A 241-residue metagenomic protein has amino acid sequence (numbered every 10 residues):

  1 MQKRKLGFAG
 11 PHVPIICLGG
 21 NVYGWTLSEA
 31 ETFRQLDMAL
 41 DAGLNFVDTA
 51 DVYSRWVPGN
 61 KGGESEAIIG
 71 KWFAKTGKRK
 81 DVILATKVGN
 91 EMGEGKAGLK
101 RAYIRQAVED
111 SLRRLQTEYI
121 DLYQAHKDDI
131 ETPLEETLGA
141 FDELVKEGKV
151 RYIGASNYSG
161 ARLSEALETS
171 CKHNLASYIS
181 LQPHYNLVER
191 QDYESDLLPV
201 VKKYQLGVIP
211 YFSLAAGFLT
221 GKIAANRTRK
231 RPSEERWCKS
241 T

Functional and structural regions predicted by a protein language model:
M1-D81, K146: N-terminal binding-site loop/beta-alpha segment at the start of enzyme catalytic domains that lines or forms
L6, L18, T32, V47 (+9 more regions): Conserved, mostly hydrophobic/aromatic
P11-I16, G43-N45, K78-V82, Q116-D121 (+4 more regions): Short, well-ordered coil/turn segments that N-cap beta-strands
G19-A30, E91-R105, K127-T132: Active-site mouth loops of central-metabolism enzymes
L27-L40, G98-L115, L163-E168: Short, acidic/polar
E31, G62-I68, R101, R105 (+2 more regions): Charged helix-capping and loop-helix junction motifs
V52-Y53, K75-L99: Structural motif corresponding to the early beta-alpha repeats
D128, T132-T241: Beta/alpha (TIM)-barrel catalytic core signal, keyed to glycine-rich beta->alpha loops juxtaposed to Asp/Glu that bind
